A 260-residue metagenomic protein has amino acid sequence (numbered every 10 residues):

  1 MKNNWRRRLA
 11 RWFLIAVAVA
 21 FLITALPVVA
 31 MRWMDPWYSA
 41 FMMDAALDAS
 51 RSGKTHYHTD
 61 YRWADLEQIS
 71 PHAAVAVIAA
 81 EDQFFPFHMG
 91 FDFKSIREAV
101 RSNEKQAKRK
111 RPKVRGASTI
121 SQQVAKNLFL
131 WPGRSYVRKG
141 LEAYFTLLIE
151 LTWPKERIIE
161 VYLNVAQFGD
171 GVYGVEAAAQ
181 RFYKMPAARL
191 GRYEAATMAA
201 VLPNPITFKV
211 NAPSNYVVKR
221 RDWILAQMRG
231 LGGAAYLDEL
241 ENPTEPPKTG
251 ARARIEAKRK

Functional and structural regions predicted by a protein language model:
K2-K260: Juxtamembrane regions of bacterial inner-membrane/periplasmic proteins, predominantly the peptidoglycan biogenesis
